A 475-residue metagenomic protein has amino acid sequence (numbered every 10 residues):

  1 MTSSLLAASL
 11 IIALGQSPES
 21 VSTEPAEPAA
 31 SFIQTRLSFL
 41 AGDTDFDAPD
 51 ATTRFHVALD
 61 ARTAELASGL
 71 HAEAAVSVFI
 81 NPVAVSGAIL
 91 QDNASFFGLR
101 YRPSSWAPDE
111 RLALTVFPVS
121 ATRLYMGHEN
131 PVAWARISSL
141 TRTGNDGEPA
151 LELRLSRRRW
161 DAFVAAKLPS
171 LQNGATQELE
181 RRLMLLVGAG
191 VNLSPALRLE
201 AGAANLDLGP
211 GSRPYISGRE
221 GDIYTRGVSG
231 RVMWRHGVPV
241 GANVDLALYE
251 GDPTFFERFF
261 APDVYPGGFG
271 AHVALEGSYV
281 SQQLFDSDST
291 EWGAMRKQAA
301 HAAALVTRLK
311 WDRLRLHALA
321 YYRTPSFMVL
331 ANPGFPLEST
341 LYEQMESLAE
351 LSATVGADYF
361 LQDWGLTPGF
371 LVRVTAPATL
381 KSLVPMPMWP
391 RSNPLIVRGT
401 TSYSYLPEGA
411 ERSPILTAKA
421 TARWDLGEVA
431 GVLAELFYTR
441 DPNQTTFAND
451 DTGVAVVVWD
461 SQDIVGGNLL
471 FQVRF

Functional and structural regions predicted by a protein language model:
M1-E27, F475: Cleavable N-terminal export/targeting peptides
S17-F32, F46-R54, G69-H71, A107-A113 (+4 more regions): Signature for the C-terminal beta-barrel architecture of outer-membrane proteins
F46-A51, E65-D109, N173-Q177: Surface-exposed loop and membrane-interface regions of Gram-negative outer-membrane beta-barrel proteins
V57-T63: Histidine-anchored nucleotide/phosphate-binding helix
V76-A94, T122, G127, S138 (+2 more regions): Subset of outer-membrane beta-barrel
A88-P103, A107-P108, N130, A135-I137 (+3 more regions): Surface-exposed, well-ordered secondary-structure segments
V116: Conserved, mostly hydrophobic/aromatic
I415-G431, E435-T445, D450-A455, G466-F475: C-terminal functional modules
